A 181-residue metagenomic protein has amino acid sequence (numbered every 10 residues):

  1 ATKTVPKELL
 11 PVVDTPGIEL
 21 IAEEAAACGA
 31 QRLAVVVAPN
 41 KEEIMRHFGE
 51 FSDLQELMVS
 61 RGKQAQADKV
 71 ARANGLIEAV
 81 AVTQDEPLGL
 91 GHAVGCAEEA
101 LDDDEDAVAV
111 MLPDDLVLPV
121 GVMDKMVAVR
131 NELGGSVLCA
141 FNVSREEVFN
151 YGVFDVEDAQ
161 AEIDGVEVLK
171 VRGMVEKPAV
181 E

Functional and structural regions predicted by a protein language model:
A1-S60, A65, Q84, V122-D124 (+1 more regions): N-terminal glycine-rich phosphate-binding loop and ensuing alpha1 helix
T4-K7, M111, L138, F149 (+1 more regions): Residue-level signal for pocket-adjacent positions within structured domains
G17-I21, H92-C96, G173: Well-ordered alpha-helical segments embedded in enzymatic catalytic cores
G29-Q31, D104, E132, K170: Short loop/turn motifs at secondary-structure junctions
I44, L54-L57, Q64-Q160: Conserved beta-loop-beta/alpha segment of the NTase-like Rossmann-fold superfamily that binds/positions NTPs
A109, V127-N131, A159-E181: Catalytic-core segments of class I nucleotidyltransferases/pyrophosphorylases that form NMP-activated intermediates
